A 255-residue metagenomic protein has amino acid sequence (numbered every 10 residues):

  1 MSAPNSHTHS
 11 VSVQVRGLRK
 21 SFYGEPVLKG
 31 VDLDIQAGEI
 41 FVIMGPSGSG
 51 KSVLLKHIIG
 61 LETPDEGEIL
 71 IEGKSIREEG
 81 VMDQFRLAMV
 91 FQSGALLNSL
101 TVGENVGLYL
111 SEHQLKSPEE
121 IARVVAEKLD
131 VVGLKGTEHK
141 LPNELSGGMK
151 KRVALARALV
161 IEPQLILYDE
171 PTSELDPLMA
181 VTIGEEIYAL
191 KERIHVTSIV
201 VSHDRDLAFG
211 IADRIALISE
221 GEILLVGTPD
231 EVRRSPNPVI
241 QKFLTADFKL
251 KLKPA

Functional and structural regions predicted by a protein language model:
I59: Helix-to-loop junction immediately C-terminal to a conserved catalytic motif
S75-A88, E112, P118-E119, V232-P236: ABC ATPase NBD coupling module
P118-T137: Conserved ABC ATPase "signature" region
L141-L145, M149: Conserved ABC ATPase signature
V160-Q164: A short, proline-enriched helix->beta-strand linker immediately N-terminal to the Walker B motif in ABC-type P-loop
I166-D169: Catalytic Walker B motif of ABC-type/P-loop ATPase nucleotide-binding domains
